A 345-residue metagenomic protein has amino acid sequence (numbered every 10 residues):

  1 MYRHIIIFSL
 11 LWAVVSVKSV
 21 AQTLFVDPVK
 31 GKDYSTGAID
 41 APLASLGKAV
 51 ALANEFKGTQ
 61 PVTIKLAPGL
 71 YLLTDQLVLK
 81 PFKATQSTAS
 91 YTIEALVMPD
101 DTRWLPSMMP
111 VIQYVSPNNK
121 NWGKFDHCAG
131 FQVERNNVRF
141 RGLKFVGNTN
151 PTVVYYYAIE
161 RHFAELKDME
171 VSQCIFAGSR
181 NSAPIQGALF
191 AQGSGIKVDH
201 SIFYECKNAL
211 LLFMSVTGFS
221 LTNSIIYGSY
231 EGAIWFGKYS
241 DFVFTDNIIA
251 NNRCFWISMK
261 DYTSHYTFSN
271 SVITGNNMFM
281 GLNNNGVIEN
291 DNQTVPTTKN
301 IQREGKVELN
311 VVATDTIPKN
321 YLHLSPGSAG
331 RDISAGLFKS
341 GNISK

Functional and structural regions predicted by a protein language model:
M1-T23: Bacterial Sec-dependent N-terminal signal peptides
P28-A67, G327-A335: Acidic Gly/Asp/Thr-rich repetitive segments characteristic of extracellular carbohydrate-active and adhesion proteins
V29-D33, G69-L72, L96-D101, M278 (+1 more regions): Acidic glycine-/aspartate-rich tracts in secreted/extracellular proteins
G47, Q76-P81, M109, Q113-Q132 (+6 more regions): Extracellular beta-strand/beta-solenoid scaffold signature
G47-T92, V97-V111, T316-P318, L324: N-terminal, post-signal-peptide segments of secreted/periplasmic proteins
A84-P151, R180, V307: Right-handed parallel beta-helix/beta-spiral solenoid domain characteristic of secreted/periplasmic
E94, N136-G147, E165-R180, Q186-G187 (+5 more regions): Right-handed parallel beta-helix
P296-K345: C-terminal accessory segments
